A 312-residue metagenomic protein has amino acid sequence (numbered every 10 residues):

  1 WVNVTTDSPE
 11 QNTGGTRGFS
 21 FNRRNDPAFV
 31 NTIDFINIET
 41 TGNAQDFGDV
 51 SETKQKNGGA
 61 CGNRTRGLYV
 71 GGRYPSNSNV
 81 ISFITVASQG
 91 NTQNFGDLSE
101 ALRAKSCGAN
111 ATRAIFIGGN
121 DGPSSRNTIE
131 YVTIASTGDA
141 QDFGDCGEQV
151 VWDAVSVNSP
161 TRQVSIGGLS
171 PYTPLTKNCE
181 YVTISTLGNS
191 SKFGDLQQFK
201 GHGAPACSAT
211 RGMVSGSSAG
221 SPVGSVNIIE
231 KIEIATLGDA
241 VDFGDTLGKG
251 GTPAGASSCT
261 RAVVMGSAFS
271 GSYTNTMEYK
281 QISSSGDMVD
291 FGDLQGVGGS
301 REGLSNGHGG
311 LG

Functional and structural regions predicted by a protein language model:
W1-G312: Polar, enzyme-active/binding microenvironments
